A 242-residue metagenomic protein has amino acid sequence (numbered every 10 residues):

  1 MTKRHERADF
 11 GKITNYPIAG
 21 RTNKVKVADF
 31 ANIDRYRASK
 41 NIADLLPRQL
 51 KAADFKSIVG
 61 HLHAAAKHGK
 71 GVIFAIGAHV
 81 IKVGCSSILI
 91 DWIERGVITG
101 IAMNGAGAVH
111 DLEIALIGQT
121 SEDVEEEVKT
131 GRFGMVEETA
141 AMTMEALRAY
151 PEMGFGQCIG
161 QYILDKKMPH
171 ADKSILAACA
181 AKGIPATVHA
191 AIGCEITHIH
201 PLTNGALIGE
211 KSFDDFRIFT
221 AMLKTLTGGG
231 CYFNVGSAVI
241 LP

Functional and structural regions predicted by a protein language model:
M1-E137, A141-E152, G156-P242: Metallocofactor- and cofactor-centric catalytic cores in central/energy metabolism, strongly enriched
